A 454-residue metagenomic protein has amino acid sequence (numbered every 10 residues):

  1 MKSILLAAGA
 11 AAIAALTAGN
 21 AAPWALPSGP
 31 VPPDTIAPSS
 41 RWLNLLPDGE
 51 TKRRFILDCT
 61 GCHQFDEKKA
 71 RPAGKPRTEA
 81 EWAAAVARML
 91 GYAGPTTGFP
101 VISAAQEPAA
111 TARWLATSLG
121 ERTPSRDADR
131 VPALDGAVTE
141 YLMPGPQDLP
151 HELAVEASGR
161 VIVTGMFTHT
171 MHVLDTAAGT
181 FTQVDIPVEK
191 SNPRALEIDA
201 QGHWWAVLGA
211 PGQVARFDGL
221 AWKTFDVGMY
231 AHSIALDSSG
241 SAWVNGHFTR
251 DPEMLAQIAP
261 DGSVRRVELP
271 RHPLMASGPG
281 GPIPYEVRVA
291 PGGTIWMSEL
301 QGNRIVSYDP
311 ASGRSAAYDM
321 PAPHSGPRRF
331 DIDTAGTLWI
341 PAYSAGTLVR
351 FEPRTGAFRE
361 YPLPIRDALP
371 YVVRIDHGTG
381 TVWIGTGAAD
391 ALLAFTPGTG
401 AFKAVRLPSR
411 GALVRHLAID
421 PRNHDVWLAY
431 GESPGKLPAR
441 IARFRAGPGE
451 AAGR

Functional and structural regions predicted by a protein language model:
P23-R54, F99: Electrostatic cytochrome c docking/interface patches
K52, Q64-A93: Gly/Gly-Pro-rich "capping" loops immediately C-terminal to redox-active cysteine motifs in periplasmic/lumenal
I56-D66, T111: The canonical Cys-X-X-Cys-His
A93-D127, V426: C-terminal capping alpha-helices of c-type cytochrome domains
P146-A157, E189-A200, G228-S239, N245 (+4 more regions): Beta-rich, blade/repeat-based domains predominating in secreted/periplasmic proteins but also intracellular
I162-F167, W204-A210, A242-R250, M297-Q301 (+3 more regions): Conserved beta-strand positions in repeat-built beta-propeller and related beta-rich domains
D175-G179, F217-A221, I258-S263, D309-G313 (+3 more regions): Short loop/turn segments that connect beta-strands within beta-propeller blades
L407, A412-R454: Blade-level signature of beta-propeller repeat domains, shared across WD40, Kelch, NHL, RCC1 and BNR/Asp-box propellers
